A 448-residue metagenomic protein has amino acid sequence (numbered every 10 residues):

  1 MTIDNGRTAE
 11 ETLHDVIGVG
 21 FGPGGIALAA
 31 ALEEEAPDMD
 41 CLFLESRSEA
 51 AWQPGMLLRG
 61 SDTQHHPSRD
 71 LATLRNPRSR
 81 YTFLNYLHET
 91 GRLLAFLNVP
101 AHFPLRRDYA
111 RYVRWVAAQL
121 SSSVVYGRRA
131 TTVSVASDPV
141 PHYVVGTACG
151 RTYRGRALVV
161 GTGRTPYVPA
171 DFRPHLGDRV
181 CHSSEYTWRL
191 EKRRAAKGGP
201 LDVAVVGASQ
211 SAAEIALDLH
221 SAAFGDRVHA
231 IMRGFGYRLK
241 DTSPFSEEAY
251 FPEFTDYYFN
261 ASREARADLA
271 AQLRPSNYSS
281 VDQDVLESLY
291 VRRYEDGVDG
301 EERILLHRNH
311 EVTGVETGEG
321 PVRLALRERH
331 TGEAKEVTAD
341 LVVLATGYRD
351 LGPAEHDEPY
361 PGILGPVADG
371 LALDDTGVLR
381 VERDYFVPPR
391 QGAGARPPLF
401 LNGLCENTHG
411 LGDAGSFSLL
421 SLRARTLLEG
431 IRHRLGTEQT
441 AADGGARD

Functional and structural regions predicted by a protein language model:
M1-S48, F96-D448: Flavin (primarily FAD) cofactor-binding/catalytic cores of flavoenzymes
T2-G6, G24, E33, G55-L57 (+2 more regions): Generic N-terminal leader segments that precede the first folded domain
D38, R59-T73, H182-S183, E328: Short, solvent-exposed coil/turn linker segments
E49-A51, L74: Charge- and polar-rich, low-complexity intrinsically disordered segments of small proteins and propeptides that act as
W52-H66, E247, V281: Glycine-rich phosphate-binding loop and adjoining beta1-alpha1-beta2 segment of Rossmann-like nucleotide-binding folds
D62-A95, F254-R266: Flavin (FAD/FMN) cofactor-binding and adjacent substrate-gating region of FAD-dependent oxidoreductase domains
